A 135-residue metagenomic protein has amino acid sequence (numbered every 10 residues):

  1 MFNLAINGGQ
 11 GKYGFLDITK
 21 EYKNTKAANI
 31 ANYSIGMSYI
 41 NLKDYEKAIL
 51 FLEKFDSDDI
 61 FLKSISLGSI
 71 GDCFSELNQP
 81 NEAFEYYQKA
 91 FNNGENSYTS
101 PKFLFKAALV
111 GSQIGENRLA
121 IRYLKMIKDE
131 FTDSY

Functional and structural regions predicted by a protein language model:
M1-K26: Short extracytoplasmic
K20-A28, L42, K54-S64, N92-S100 (+1 more regions): Short solvent-exposed coil/turn linkers within tandem alpha-helical repeat scaffolds
